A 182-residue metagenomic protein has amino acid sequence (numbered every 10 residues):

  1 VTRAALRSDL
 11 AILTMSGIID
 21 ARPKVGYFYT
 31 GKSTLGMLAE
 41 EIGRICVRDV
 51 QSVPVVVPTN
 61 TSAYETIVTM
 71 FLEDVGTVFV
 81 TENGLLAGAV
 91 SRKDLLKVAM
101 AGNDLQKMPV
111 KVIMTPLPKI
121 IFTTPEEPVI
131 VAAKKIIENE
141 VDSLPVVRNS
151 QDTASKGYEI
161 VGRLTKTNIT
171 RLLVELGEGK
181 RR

Functional and structural regions predicted by a protein language model:
V1-R22: N-terminal helix-turn-helix
D20, V25-G31: Minor-groove-contacting beta-hairpin "wing" of winged helix-turn-helix DNA-binding domains
S33-E40, K97, R171: Short, charged/polar, Gly/Pro-enriched secondary-structure boundary elements
E41-P54, M108-I120: Bateman (tandem CBS) regulatory domains
I42-N103: Conserved small-residue-rich
V56-D74, T81, I121-D142, V146-S150 (+1 more regions): The conserved cystathionine-beta-synthase
M70, G84, I113, I136 (+1 more regions): Terminal peptide-recognition signature
D74-F79, L85-G102, V141-P145, G157-G177: Short beta->alpha transition motifs characteristic of CBS
